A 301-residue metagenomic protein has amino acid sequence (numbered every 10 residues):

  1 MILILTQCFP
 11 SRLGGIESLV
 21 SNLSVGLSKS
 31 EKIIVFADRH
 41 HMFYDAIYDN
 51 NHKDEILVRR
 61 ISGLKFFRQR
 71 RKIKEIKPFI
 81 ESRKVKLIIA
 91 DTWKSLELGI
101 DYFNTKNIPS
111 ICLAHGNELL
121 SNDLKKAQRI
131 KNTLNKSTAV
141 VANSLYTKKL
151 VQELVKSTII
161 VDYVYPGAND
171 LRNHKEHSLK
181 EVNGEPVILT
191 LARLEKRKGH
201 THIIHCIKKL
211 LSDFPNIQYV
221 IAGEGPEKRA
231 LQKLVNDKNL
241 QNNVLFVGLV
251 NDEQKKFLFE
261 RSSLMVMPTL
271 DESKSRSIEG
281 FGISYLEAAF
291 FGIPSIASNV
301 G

Functional and structural regions predicted by a protein language model:
T6-L13, G26-R68, Q152: N-terminal strand-loop element at the rim of the active site of nucleotide-sugar-dependent glycosyltransferases
R12, F67, L96-E97, I108-K125 (+1 more regions): A short, histidine- and acid-enriched strand-loop-helix "catalytic/donor-clamping" loop that lines the nucleotide-sugar
I34-F36, N135-H174: Donor nucleotide-sugar binding/catalytic pocket of nucleotide-sugar-dependent glycosyltransferases
D45, N122-L124, Q152, G167-G184: Acidic anion/phosphate-binding donor-loop and adjacent secondary structure in glycosyltransferase catalytic cores
A90-L96: Short His-centered aromatic/hydrophobic patch
V141, K180-K198, I204-I207, M265: Conserved donor-binding/catalytic core segment of Leloir-type glycosyltransferases
R229-Q254, S263-L264: Nucleotide-activated donor-binding/catalytic signature segment of Leloir-type glycosyltransferases, i.e., the conserved
E260-I278, F290-P294: Acidic donor-binding loop of glycosyltransferase active sites
